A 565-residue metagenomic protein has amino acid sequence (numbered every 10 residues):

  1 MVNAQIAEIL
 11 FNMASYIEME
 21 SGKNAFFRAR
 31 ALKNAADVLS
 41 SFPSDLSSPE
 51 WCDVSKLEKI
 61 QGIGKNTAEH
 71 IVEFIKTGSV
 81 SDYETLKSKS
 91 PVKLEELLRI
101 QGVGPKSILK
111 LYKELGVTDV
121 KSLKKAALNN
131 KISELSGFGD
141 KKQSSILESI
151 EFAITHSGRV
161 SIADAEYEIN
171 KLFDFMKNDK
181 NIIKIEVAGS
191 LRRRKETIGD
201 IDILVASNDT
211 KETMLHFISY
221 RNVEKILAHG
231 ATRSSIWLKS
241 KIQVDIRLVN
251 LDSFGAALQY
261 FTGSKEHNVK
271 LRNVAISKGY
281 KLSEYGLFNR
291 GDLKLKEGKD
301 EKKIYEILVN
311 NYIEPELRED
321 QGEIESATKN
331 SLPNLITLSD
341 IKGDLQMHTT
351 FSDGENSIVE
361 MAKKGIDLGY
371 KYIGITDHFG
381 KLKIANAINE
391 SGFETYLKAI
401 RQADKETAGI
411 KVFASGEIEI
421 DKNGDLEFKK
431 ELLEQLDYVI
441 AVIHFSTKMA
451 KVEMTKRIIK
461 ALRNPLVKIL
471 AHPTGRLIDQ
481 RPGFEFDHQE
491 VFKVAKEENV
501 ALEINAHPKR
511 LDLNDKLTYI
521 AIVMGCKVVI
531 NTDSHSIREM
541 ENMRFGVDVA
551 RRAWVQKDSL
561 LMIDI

Functional and structural regions predicted by a protein language model:
M1-N24: Charged, compositionally biased N-terminal leader segments and the immediate start of the first structured element
A14, F26-S234, G255-A256, V269 (+4 more regions): Accessory alpha-helical DNA-binding modules that contact the DNA backbone or grooves
S15, M19, D37-S44, K76 (+5 more regions): Generic secondary-structure signature for well-ordered alpha-helical cores
E20-N24, S81-D82, T262: Short, polar/flexible loop-turn hinges at active-site or ligand-entry regions and domain interfaces
V187, G343-M347, E417: Two-metal-ion RNase H-like nuclease active-site motif
R194-Y280, E284-T349, I358-Y372, G380-I410 (+1 more regions): Charged catalytic cores and adjacent phosphate/nucleic-acid-binding surfaces used for phosphate/nucleic-acid chemistry
E355: Positively charged, glycine-rich low-complexity segments
